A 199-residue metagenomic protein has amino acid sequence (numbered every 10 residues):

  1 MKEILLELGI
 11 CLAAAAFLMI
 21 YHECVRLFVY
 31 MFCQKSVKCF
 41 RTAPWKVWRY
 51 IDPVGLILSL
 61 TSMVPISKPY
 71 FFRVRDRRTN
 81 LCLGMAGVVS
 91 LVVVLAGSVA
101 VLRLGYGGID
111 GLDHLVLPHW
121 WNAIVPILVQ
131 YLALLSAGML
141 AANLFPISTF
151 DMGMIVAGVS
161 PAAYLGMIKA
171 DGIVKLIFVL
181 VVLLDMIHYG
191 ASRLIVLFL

Functional and structural regions predicted by a protein language model:
M1-L199: Hydrophobic transmembrane alpha-helices and their immediate loop junctions in multi-pass integral membrane proteins
